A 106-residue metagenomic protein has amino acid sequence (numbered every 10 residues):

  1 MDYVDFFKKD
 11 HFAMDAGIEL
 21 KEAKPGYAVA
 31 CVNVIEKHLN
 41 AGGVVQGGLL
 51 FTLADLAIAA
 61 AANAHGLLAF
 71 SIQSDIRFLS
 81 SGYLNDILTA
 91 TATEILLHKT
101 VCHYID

Functional and structural regions predicted by a protein language model:
M1-I105: Terminal targeting signals and extreme-terminal segments of soluble enzymes
